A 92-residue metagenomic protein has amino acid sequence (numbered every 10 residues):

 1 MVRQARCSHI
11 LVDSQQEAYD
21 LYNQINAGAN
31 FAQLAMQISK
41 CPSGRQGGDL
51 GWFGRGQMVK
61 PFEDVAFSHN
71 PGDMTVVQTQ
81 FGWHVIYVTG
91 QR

Functional and structural regions predicted by a protein language model:
M1-A27, P42-M58, V85-R92: Well-structured core secondary-structure elements of compact alpha/beta domains
R6, G72-D73: Residue-level marker for the onset of beta-strands and adjacent loop->beta junctions in well-ordered domains
Q57-P71: Cell-wall glycan
M74-T79: Short acidic-hydrophobic surface loop/beta-edge motif
